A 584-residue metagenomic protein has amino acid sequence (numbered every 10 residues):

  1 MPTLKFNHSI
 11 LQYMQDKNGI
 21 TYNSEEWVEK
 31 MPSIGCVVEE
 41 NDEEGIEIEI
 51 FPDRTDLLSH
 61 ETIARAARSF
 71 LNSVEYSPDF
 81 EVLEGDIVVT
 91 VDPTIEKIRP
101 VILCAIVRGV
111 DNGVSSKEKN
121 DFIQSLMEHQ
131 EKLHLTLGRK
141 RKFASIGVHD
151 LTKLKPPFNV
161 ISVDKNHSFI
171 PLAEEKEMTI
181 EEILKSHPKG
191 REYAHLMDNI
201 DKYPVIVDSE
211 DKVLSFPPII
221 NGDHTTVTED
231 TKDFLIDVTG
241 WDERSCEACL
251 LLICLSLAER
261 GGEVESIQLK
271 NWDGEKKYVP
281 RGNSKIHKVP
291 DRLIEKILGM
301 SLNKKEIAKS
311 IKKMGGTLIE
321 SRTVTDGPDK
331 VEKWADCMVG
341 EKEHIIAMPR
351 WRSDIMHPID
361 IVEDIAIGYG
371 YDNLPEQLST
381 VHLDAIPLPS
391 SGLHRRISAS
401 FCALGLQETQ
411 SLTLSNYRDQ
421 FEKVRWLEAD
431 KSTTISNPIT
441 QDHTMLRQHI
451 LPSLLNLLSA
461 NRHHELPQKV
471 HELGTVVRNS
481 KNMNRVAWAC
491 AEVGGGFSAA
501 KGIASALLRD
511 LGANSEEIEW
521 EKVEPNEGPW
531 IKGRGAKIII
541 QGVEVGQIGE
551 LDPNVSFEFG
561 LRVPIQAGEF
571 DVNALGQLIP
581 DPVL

Functional and structural regions predicted by a protein language model:
P2, G19, S33-C36, N41-E44 (+1 more regions): Extended beta-strand-rich architecture
L4-Q15, D230: Generic N-terminal amphipathic, Lys/Arg-enriched alpha-helix
Y22-S24, E29-K30: Short, surface-exposed alpha-helix to beta-strand junction/turn motifs within ectodomains of secreted and cell-envelope
E47-E49: Function-determining surface determinants
